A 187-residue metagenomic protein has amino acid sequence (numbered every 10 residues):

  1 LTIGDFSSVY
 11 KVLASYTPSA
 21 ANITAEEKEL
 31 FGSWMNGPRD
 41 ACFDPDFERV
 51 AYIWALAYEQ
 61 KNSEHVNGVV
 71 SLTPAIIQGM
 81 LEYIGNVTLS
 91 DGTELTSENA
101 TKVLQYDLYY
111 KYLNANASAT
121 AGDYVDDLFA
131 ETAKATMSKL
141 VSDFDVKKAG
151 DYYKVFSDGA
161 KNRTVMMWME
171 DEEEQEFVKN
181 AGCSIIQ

Functional and structural regions predicted by a protein language model:
L1-Q187: Non-catalytic, solvent-exposed segments at the cell envelope interface
